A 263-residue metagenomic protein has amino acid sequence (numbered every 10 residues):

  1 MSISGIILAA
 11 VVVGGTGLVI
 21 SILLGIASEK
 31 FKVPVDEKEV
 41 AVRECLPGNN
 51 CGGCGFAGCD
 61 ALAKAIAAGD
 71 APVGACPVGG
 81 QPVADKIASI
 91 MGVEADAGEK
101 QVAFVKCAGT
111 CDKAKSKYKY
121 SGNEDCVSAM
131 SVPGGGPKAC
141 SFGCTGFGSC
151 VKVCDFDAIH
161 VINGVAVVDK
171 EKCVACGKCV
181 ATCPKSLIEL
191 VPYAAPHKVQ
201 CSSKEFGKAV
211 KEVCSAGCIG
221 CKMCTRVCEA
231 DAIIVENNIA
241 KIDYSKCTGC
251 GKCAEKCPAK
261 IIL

Functional and structural regions predicted by a protein language model:
I3-V227, D231, A254-K256, K260-L263: Ferredoxin-type iron-sulfur electron-transfer modules and their immediate structural context
I234-L263: C-terminal appended segment following the main domain
